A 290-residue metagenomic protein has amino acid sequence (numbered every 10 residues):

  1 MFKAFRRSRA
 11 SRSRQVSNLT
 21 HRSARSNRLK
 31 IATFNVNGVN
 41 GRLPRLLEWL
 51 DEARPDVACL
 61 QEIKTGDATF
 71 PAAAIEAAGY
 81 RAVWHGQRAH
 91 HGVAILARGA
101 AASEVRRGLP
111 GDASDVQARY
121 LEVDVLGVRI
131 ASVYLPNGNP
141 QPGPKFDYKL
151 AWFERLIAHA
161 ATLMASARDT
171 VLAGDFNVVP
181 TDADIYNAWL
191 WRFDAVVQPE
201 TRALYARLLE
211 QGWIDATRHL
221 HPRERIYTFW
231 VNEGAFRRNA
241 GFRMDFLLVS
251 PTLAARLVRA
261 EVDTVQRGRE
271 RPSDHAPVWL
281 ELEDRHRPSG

Functional and structural regions predicted by a protein language model:
K3-R7, R12-V93, H286-G290: N-terminal, active-site-proximal structural segment of metallo-dependent hydrolase catalytic domains
I31-N35, L50-A68, I130, H159-D182 (+4 more regions): Active-site beta-strand/loop signature of hydrolases that rely on acidic residues for catalysis
G38, R42, D115, Y148-L156 (+2 more regions): Soluble or luminal CAZymes and related metallo-dependent hydrolases
L46-E48, A72-I75, K145, I185-W189 (+1 more regions): Short, glycine/charged-enriched secondary-structure capping and boundary segments
E52, D67, V105-D112, T181-G290: Metal-dependent phosphoester-hydrolase catalytic domains
I63-G66, F70-P140: Structured beta-strand-rich core segments of catalytic domains in phosphoester-bond hydrolases
A74-A78, R155-L163, R207-L208: Catalytic-core regions built around general acid/base machinery
P110-G111, L135-F153, W189-F193: Surface-exposed cleft-lining segments at the edges of enzyme active sites
